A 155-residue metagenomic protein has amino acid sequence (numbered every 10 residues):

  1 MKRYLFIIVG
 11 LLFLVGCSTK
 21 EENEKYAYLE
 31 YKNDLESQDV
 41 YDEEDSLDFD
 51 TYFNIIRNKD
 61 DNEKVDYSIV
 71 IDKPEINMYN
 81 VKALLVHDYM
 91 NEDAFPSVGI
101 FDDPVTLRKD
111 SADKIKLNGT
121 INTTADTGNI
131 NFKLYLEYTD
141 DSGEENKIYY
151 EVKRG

Functional and structural regions predicted by a protein language model:
M1-Y4: Positively charged n-region of N-terminal signal peptides that target proteins for export
F6-V9: Sec-dependent N-terminal signal peptides
F13-G16: C-terminal motif of bacterial Sec signal peptides marking the signal peptidase cleavage site
S18-F95, I100-F101, S111-A112: N-terminal export/targeting and maturation segments
T51, V65-Y67, V81, L117 (+2 more regions): Hydrophobic residues positioned within well-ordered beta-strands of beta-sheet architectures
P74-N77, D140-E144: Short, cysteine-centered beta-strand-loop-beta hairpins and adjacent loop/turn segments enriched in charged/polar
A94-S142: Short, solvent-exposed, Trp/other aromatic-anchored flexible loops in extracytoplasmic proteins
G143-G155: Short beta-strand elements
